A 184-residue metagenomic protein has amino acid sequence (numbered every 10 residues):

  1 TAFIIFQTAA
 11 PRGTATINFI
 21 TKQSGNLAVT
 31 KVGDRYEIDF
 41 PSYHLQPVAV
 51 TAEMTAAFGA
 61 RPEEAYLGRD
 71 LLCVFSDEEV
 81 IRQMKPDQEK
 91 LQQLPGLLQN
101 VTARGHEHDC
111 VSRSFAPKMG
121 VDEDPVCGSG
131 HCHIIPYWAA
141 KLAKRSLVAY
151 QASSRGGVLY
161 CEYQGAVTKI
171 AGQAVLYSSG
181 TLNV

Functional and structural regions predicted by a protein language model:
T1-V184: Active-site proximal loop and beta-alpha junction motif in alpha/beta enzyme cores
